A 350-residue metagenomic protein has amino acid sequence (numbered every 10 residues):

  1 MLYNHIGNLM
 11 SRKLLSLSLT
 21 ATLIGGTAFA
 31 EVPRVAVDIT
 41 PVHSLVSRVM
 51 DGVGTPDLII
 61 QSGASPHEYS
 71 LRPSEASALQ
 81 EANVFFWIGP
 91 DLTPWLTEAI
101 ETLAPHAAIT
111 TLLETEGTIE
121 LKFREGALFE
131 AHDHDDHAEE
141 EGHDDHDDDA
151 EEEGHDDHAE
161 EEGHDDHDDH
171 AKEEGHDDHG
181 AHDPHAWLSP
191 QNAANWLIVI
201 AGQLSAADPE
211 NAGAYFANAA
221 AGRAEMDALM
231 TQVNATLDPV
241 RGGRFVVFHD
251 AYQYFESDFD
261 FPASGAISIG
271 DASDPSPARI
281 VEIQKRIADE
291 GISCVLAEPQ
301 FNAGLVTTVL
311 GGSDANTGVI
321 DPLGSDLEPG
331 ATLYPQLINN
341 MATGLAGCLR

Functional and structural regions predicted by a protein language model:
L2-Y3, E31-R350: Extracytoplasmic metal-acquisition and chelation regions
N4-A30: Gram-negative bacterial Sec-dependent N-terminal signal peptides
